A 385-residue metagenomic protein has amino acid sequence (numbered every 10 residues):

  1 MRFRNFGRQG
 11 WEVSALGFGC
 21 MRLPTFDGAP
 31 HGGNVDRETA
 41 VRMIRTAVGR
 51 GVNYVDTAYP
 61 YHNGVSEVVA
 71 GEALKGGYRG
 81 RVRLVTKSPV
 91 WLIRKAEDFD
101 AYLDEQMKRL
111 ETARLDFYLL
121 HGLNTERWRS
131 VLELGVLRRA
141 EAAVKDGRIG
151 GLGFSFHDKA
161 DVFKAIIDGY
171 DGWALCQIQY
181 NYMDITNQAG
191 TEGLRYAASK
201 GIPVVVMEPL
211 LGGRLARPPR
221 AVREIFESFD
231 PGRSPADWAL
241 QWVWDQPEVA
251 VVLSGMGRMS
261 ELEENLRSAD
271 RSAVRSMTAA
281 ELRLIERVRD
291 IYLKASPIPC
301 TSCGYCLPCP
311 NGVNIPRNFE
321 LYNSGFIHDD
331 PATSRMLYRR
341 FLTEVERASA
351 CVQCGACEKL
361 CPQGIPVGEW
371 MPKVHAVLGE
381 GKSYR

Functional and structural regions predicted by a protein language model:
M1-V82, R139, K145: N-terminal binding-site loop/beta-alpha segment at the start of enzyme catalytic domains that lines or forms
R2, T39-M43, S66-A73, Y102-Q106 (+6 more regions): A general structural detector for well-ordered alpha-helical segments in enzyme core domains, enriched
D27, W91-M207, R217-E224, D230-P231 (+1 more regions): Glycine/proline-rich, positively charged, aromatic-decorated active-site loop/lid region on the catalytic face
V48, N53, E72, E192-R385: Structured C-terminal cap/extension of enzyme domains
Y54-P60, G150-F154, Q177-I178, V251-L253: Short catalytic-loop micro-motif centered on adjacent basic/acidic residues
D56-T57, T86, V206: Hydrophobic residues in well-ordered beta-strands that form the structural core
Y61, G77-A96, H121: Structural motif corresponding to the early beta-alpha repeats
E67-R83, L137, Y170-C176, L266-S272: Short, electropositive alpha-helical surface patch
